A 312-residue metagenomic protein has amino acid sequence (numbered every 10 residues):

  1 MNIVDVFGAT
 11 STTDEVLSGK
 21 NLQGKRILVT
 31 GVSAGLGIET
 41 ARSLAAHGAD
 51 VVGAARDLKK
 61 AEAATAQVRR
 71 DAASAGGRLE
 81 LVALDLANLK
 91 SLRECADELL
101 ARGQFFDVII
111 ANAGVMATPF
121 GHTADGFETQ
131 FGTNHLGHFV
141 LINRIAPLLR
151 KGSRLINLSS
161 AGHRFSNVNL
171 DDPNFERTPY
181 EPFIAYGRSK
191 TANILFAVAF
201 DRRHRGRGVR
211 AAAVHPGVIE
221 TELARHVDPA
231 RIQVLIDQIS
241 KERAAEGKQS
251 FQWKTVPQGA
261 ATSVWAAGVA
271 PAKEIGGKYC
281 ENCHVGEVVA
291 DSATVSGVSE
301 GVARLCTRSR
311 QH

Functional and structural regions predicted by a protein language model:
N2, L92, F131, K241 (+3 more regions): Generic low-polarity alpha-helical segments
N2-I232: Rossmann-fold NAD(P)H-dependent dehydrogenase/reductase core
G37, D57-K60, S189, T255-T262 (+2 more regions): Generic hydrophobic secondary-structure packing signal
R93-A96, V256-A267, S299-R310: Short, amphipathic alpha-helical "lid/cap" segments that border enzyme active or binding sites
E181-G187, G247-W253, S292-E300: Active-site rim elements
R202-S292: SDR active-site lid
K278-H312: Conserved C-terminal active-site "lid" loop/helix of NAD(P)H-dependent oxidoreductases that clamps the redox cofactor
